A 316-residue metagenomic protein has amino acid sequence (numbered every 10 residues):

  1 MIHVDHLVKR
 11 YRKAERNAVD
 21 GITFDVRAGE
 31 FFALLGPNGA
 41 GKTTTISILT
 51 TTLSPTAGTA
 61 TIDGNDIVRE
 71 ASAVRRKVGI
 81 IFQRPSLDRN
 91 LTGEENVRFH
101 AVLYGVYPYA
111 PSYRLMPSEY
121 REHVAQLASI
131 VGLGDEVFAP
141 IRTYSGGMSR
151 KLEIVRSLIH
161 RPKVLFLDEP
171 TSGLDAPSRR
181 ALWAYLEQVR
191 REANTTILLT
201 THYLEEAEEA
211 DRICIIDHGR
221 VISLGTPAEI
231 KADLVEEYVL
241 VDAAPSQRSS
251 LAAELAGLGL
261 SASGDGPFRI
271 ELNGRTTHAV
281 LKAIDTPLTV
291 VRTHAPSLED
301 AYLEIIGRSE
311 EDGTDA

Functional and structural regions predicted by a protein language model:
R98, V102-G105, P111-E136: Conserved ABC ATPase "signature" region
R161: Conserved catalytic motifs of ABC-family nucleotide-binding domains
L165-D168: Catalytic Walker B motif of ABC-type/P-loop ATPase nucleotide-binding domains
R180-E192: Helical segment within the ABC ATPase nucleotide-binding domain
L224-G225: ABC ATPase "signature
E236-S309, A316: Short, charged/small-residue-rich alpha-helical element at the C-terminal edge of ABC transporter nucleotide-binding
